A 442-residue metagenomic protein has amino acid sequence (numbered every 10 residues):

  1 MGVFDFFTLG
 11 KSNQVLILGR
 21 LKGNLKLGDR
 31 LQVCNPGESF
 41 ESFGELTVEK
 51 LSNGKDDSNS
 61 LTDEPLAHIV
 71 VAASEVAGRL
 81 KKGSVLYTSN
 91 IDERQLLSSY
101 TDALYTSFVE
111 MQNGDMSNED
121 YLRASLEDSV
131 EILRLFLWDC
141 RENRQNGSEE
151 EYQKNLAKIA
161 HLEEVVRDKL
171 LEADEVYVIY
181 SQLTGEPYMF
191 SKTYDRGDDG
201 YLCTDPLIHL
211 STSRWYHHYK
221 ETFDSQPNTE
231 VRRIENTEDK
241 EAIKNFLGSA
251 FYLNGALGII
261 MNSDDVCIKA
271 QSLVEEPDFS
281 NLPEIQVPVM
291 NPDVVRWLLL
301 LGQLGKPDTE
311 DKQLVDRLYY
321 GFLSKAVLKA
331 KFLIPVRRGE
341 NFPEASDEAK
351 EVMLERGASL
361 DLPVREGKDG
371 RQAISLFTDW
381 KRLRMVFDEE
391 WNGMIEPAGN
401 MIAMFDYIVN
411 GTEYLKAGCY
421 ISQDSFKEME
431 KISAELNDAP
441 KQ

Functional and structural regions predicted by a protein language model:
M1-K22, R30-L96: Beta-strand/loop-dominated core regions that host nucleotide or nucleotide-derived cofactor-binding catalytic loops
F4, E93-Q442: An interfacial alpha-helical scaffold signature
